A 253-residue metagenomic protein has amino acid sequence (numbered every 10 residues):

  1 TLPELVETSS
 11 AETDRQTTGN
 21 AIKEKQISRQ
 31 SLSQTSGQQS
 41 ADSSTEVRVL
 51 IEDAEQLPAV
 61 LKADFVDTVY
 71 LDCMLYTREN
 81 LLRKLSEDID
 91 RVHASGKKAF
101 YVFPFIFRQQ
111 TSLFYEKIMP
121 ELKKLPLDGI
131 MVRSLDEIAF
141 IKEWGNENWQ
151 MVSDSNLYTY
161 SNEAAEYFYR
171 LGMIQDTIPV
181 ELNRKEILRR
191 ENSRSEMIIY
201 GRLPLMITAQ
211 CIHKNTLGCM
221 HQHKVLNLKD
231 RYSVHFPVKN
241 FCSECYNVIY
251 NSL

Functional and structural regions predicted by a protein language model:
T1-Y167, L171-L253: Active-site pocket-lining/capping segments in soluble small-molecule metabolic enzymes
